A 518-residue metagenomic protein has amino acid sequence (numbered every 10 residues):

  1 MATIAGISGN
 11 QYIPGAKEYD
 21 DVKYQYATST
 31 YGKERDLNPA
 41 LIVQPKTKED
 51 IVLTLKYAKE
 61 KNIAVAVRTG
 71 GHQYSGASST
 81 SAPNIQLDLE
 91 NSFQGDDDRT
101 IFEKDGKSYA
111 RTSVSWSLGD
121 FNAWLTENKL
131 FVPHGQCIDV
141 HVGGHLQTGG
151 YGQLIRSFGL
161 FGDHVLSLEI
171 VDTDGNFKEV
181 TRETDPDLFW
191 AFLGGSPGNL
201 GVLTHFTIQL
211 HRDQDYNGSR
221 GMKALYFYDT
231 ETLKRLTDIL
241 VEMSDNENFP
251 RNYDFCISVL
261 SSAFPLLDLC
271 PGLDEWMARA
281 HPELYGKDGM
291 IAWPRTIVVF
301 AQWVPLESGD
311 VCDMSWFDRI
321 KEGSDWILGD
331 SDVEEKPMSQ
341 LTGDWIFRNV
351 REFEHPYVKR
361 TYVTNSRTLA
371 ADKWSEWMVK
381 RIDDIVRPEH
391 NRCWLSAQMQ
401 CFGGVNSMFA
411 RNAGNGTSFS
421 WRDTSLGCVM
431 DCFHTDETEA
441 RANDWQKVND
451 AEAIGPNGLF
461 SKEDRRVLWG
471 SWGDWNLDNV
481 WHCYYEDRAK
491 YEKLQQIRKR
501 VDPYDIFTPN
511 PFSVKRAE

Functional and structural regions predicted by a protein language model:
M1-E518: Soluble FAD-dependent oxygen oxidases
